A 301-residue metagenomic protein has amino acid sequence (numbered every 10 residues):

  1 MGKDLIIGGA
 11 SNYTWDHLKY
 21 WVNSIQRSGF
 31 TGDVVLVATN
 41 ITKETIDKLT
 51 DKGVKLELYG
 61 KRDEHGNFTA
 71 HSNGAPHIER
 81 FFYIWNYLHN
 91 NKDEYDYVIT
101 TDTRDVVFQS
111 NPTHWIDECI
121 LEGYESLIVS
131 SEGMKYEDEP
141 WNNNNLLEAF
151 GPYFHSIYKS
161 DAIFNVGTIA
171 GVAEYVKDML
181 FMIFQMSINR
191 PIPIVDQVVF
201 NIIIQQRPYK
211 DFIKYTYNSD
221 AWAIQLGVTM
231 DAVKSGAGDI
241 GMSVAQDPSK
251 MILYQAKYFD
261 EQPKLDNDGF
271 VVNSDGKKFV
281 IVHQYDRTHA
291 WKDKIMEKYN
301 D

Functional and structural regions predicted by a protein language model:
M1-L5, I295-D301: Juxtamembrane luminal stem/stalk of type II transmembrane Golgi/ER carbohydrate-processing enzymes
M1-Y97, E174: N-terminal anchoring/stem segment of glycosyltransferases
N12-D16, V106-V107, H289: Short acidic, S/G/P-rich loop/turn micro-motifs used as interaction or catalytic elements
L18-K19, T45-L49, F108-T113, P140 (+1 more regions): A short acidic (Asp/Glu
K61-H71, Y136-E137, D220-L226, H289-A290: A short acidic, often aromatic-flanked loop/helix-cap motif at beta-alpha or helix-coil junctions that lines enzyme
F81-N142: GT-A fold catalytic core of metal-dependent nucleotide-sugar glycosyltransferases, centered on the diacidic
N143-S160: Short, flexible, basic/aromatic active-site loop/helix in glycosyltransferases
Y158-K292: Catalytic core and acceptor-binding pocket of nucleotide-sugar-dependent glycosyltransferases
